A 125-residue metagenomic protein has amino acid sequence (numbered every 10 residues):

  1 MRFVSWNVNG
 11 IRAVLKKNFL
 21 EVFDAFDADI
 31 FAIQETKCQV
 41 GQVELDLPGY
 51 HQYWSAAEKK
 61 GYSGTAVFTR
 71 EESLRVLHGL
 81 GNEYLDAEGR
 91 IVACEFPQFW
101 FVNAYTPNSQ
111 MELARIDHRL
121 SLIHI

Functional and structural regions predicted by a protein language model:
M1-L47, H51, A57, Y62: N-terminal, active-site-proximal structural segment of metallo-dependent hydrolase catalytic domains
R12, Y84, R119-L120: A conditional alpha-helix N-cap/helix-loop micro-motif detector
K37, Q42-M111: Structured beta-strand-rich core segments of catalytic domains in phosphoester-bond hydrolases
L113-H118: Short, solvent-exposed loop/turn segments at secondary-structure boundaries
I123-I125: Conserved small/polar residues in nucleotide/adenosyl-binding loops
